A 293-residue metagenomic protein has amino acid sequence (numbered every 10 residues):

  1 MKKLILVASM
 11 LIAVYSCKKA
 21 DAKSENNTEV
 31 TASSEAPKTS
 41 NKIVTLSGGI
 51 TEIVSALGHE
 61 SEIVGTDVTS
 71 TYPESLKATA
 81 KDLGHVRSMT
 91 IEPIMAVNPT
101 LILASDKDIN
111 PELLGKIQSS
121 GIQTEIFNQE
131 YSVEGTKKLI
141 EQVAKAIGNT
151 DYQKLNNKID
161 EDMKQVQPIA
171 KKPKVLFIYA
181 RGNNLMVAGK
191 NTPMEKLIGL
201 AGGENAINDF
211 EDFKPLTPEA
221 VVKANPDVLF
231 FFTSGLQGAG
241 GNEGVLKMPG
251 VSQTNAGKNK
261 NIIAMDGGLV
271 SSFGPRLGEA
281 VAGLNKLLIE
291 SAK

Functional and structural regions predicted by a protein language model:
M1-Y15: Sec-dependent bacterial lipoprotein signal peptides
C17-E25: Bacterial lipoprotein signal-peptidase II cleavage site
A36-L57, T150-G203: Basic- and aromatic-lined ligand-binding clefts that recognize polyanionic substrates
N41-K42, E134-I147, K154, A170 (+1 more regions): Structured C-terminal subdomain patch of bacterial secreted/periplasmic proteins
K42-V97, L101-K107: A short, structured surface patch at a secondary-structure boundary
D67, K190-F213, T233: His/Asp/Glu-enriched short active-site or ligand-binding loop at hydrolase and phosphoryl-transfer sites
T90-K107, I122, T217-S234: Proline-aspartate-enriched helix->loop->beta-strand connector
E112, Q129-E141, L176-P193, Q237-G240: Extracytoplasmic ligand-binding site segments that recognize negatively charged/polar headgroups
